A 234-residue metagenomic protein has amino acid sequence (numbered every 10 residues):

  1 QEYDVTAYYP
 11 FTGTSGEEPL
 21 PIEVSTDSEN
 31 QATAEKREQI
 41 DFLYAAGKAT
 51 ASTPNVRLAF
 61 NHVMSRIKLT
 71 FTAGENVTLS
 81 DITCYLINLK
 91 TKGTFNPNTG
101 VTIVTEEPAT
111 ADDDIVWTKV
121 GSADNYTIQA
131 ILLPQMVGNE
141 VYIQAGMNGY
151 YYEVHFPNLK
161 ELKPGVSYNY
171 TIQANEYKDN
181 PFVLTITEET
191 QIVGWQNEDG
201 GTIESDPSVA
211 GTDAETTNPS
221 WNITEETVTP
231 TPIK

Functional and structural regions predicted by a protein language model:
Q1-G16, V137-G149, G165: A short, solvent-exposed beta-strand micro-motif common in secreted/extracellular proteins
Q1-L79, T83, G121-D124, Q196 (+1 more regions): Short, low-hydrophobicity acidic/polar segments
Y9, I172-A174: Flexible glycine-rich surface loops and low-complexity tracts that mediate binding to linear polymers
E17-E23, Y151-L159: Edge beta-strands of extracellular beta-sandwich domains
Y44, K48-A51, A59-H62, R66-L132 (+1 more regions): Short helix-loop boundary/capping segments
V56, V116, F156-K160: Beta-strand-rich interaction surfaces with strong enrichment in secreted/lumenal proteins
L79-E106, H155-F156, K160-N169, E176-G194 (+2 more regions): Extracellular/surface-associated beta-sandwich interaction domains
